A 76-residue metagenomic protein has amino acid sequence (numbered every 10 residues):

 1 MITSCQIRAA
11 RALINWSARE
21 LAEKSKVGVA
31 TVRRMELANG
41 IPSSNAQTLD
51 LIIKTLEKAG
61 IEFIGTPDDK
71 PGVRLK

Functional and structural regions predicted by a protein language model:
M1-I2: A detector for short, charged/polar N-terminal pre-domain segments
I7-E20: Short basic helix-loop element that most often maps to the first helix and adjoining turn of HTH DNA-binding modules
A10, K24, M35: Residues in the recognition helix of alpha-helical DNA-binding motifs
S17, A22, G28, G72-K76: Accessory recognition modules or surfaces
V27-S44: Recognition helix of helix-turn-helix/homeodomain-like DNA-binding domains that insert into the DNA major groove
A46-F63: DNA major-groove recognition helix of helix-turn-helix/homeodomain DNA-binding modules
I61-K76: Helix-turn-helix/homeodomain-like alpha-helical modules used for DNA recognition and transcription-factor dimerization
